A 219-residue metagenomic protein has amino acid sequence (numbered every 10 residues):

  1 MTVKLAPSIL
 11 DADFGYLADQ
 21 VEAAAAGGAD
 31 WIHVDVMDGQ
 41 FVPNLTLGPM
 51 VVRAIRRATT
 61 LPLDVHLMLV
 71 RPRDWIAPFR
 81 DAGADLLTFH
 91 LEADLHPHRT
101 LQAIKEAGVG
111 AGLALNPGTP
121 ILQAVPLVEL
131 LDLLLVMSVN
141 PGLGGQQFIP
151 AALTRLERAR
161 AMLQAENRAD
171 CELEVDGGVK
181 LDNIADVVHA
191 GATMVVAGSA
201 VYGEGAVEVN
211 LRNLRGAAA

Functional and structural regions predicted by a protein language model:
M1-T88, A93-H96, A103, G110-A111 (+6 more regions): Conserved N-terminal beta1-alpha1 strand-loop-helix module at the mouth
K4, A114, L135-S138, E174 (+1 more regions): Conserved beta-strand segments that form the floor/walls of ligand-binding pockets within enzyme and binding domains
A18-D19, L163-E174, V187: Non-catalytic terminal and connector segments of soluble metabolic enzymes
H33, E174-V175: Generic enzyme active-site microenvironment
G118-P120, K180: Short acidic loop-to-helix transition motifs that present clustered carboxylates
V139, G145-Q146, R168-D170: Strongly charged, low-complexity linkers/loops
G178-A190: Acidic, divalent-metal-coordinating active-site segment for phosphoryl/phosphodiester hydrolysis, typified by short
A192-A197, Y202-G203: Acidic, Mg2+-coordinating phosphoryl-transfer loop and its flanking beta/alpha structural elements, shared across
